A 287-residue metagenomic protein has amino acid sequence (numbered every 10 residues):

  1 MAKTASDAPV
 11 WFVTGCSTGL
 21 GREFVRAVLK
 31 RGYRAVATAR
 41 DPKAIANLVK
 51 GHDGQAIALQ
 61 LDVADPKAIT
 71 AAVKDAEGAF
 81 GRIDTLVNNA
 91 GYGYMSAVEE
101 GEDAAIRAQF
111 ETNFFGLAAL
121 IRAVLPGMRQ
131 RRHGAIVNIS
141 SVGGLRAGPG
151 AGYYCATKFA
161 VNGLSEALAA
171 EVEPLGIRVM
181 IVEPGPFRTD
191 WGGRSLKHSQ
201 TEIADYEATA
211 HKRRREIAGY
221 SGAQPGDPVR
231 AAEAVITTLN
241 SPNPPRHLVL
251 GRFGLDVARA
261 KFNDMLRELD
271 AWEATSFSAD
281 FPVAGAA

Functional and structural regions predicted by a protein language model:
S17-G19, D41: Conserved glycine-rich cofactor-binding loop
G54, D75-N88, Y94: A glycine-rich helix->loop->beta "capping" turn within Rossmann-like NAD(P)(H)-dependent oxidoreductase domains
L61-A71, D103-A104: The beta1-alpha1 cofactor-binding region of Rossmann-like NAD(H)/NADP(H)-dependent oxidoreductases
A97-V98, E102-R107: Substrate-binding pocket helix/loop in short-chain dehydrogenase/reductase
I121, T157: Active-site helix of classical SDR
S141: Residue(s) in the substrate-gating loop at a strand-loop-helix junction that position the organic substrate next
P174-P245: SDR active-site lid
